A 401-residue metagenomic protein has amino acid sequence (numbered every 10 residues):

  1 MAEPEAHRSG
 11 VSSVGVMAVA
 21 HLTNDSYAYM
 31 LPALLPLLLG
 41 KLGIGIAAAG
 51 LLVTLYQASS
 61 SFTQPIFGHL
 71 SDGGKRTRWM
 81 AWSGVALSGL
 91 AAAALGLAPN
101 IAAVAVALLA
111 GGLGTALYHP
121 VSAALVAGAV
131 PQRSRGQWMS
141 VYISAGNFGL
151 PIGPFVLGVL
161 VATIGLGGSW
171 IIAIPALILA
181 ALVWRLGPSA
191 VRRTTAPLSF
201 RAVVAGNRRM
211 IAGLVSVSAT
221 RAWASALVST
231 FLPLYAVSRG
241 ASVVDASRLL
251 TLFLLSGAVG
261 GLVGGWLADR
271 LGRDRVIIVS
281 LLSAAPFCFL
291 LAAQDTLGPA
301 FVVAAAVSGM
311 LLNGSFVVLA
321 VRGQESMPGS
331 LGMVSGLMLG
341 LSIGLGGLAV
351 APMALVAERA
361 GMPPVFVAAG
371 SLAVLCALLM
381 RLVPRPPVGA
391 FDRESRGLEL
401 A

Functional and structural regions predicted by a protein language model:
Y29, Q57-P65, P151, L254-L262 (+1 more regions): Residue-level signature of mid-helix packing/kink "hotspots" within the transmembrane helices of 12-pass Major
L31-P32, I211-T251, L255-A258: Extracytoplasmic gate region of multi-pass secondary transporters
G43, K75, L97-A102, G272 (+1 more regions): Helix-breaking motifs and short loop linkers at transmembrane-helix boundaries and internal kinks in secondary membrane
T63-R76, G261-G272, A357-E358: Helix-to-loop junctions at the C-terminal end of transmembrane segments in multipass secondary transporters
W79-A93, R275-F289: Structural signature of the two symmetry-related core transmembrane helices
A107-A145: Cytoplasmic helix-loop-helix junction between adjacent transmembrane helices in 12-TM secondary transporters
Y142-P188: Helix-loop-helix hairpin linking two adjacent transmembrane segments in secondary transporters
G329-R359: A late C-terminal transmembrane helix in Major Facilitator Superfamily
